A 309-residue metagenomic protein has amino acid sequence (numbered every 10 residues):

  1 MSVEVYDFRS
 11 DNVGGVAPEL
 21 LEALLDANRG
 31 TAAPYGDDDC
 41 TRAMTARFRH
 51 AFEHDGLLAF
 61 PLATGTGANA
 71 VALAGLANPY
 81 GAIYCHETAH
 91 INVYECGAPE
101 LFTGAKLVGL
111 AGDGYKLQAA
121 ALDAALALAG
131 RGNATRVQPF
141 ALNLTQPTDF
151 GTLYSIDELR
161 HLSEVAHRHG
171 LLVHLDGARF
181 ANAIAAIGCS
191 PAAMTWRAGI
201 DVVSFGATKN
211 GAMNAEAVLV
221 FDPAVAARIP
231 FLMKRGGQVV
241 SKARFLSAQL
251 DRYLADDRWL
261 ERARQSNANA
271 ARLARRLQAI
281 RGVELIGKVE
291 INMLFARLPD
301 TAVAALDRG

Functional and structural regions predicted by a protein language model:
S2-G309: Conserved PLP-enzyme active-site core in the AAT-like
